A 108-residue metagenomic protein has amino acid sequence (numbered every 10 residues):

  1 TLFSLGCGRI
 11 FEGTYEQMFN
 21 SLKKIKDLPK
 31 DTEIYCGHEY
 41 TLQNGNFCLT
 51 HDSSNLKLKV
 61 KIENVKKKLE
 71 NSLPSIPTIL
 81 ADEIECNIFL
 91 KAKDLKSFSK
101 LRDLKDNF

Functional and structural regions predicted by a protein language model:
T1, C7-G8, E39: Active-site metal-binding loops of divalent metal-dependent hydrolases
L2-F3, C86: Active-site/binding-pocket entry motifs
F3-S4, F47: Active-site micro-motifs of SAM-dependent methyltransferase domains
L5-E12, D52: Active-site-proximal segments of metal-dependent phosphoesterases and phosphodiesterases across multiple
G13-N20: Charged helix-capping and loop-helix junction motifs
N20-E33, L42-F108: Accessory terminal helices/loops
